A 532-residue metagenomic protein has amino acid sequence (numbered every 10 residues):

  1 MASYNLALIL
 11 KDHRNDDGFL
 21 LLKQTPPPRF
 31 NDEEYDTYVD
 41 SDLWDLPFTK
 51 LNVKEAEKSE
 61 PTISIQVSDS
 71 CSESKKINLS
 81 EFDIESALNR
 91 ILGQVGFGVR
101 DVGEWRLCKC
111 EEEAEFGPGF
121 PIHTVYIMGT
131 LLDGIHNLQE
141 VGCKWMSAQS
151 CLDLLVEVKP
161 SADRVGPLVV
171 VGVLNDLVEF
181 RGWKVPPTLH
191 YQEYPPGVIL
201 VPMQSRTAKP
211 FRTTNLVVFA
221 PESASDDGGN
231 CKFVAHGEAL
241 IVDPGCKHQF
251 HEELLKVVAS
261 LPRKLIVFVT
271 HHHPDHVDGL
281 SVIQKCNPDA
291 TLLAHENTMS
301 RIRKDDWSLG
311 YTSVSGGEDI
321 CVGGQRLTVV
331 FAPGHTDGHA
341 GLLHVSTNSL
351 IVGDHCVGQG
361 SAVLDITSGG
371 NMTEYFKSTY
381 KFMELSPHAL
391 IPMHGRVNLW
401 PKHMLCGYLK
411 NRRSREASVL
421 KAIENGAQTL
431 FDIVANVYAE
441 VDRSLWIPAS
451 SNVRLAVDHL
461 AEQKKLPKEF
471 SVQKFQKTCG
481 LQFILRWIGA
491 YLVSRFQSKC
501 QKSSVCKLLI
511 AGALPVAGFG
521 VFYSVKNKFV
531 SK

Functional and structural regions predicted by a protein language model:
M1-I9: Acidic, metal-coordinating catalytic segment for phosphate/diphosphate chemistry, firing primarily on the Nudix
A2, H13-G98, C108-E112, G245-H248: Conserved Nudix-box catalytic region and its N-terminal flanking loop in Nudix hydrolases and closely related
W44-D45, V234-I241, C246-K247, R326-K421: Metallo-beta-lactamase
C108-S150, V169-V171: Active-site-adjacent beta-strand/loop module that shapes the phosphate/pyrophosphate-binding cleft
W183-S260, G341-G353, K526-V530: Conserved beta-strand hairpin/beta-sheet module of binuclear metal-dependent hydrolase folds, prominently
R212, C246-G323: Active-site HxH/HxHxD metal-binding segment of metal-dependent hydrolases
T270-H276, H335, H339, H394 (+1 more regions): Histidine-centered divalent metal-coordination motifs
K421-K532: C-terminal regulatory/interaction regions
